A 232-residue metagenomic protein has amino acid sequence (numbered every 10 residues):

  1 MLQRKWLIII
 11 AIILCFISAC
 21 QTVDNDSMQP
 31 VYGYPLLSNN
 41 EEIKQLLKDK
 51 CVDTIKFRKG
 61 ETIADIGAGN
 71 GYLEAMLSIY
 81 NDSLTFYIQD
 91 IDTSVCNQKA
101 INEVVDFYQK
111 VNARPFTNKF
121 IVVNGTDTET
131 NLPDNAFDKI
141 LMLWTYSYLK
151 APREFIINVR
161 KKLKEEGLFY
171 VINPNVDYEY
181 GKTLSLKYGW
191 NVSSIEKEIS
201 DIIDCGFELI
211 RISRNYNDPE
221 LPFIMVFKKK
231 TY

Functional and structural regions predicted by a protein language model:
Q21-I55: Class I SAM-dependent methyltransferase Rossmann-like catalytic core, especially the SAM/SAH-binding loop
A64, G69-T130: Class I SAM-dependent methyltransferase SAM/SAH-binding core
T130-I140: A short acidic, Gly/Pro-enriched loop at the edge of an enzyme's catalytic core that lines a small-molecule cofactor
D138-P152: A short SAM/SAH-binding and catalytic strip from SAM-dependent methyltransferases
R153-L168: A short glycine-rich, Lys/Arg-flanked "PGG" loop and its adjoining helix->strand segment in the class I
Y170-K197: Conserved class I S-adenosyl-L-methionine
W190-G206, I212: Short alpha-helix
R211-Y232: Core SAM-dependent methyltransferase catalytic element
